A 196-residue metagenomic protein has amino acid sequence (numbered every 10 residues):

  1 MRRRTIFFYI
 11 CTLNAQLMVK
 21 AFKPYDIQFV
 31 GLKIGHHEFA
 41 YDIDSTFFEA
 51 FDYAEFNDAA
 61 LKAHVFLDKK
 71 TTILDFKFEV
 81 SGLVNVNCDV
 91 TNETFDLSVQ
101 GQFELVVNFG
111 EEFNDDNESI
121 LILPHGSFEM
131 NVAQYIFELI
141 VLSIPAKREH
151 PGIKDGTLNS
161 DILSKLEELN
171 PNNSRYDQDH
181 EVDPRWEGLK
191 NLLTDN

Functional and structural regions predicted by a protein language model:
R2-F29, G110-N196: Charge-rich, low-complexity linker and terminal segments
I6-V90: A positional/architectural concept
Y41, D96-L97, A133: Residues that recognize and position ribonucleotide moieties
Y53, D89-D96, L142, T194: Short, intrinsically disordered, mixed-charge
E79, Q100, P145: Surface loops and adjacent helix of pleckstrin homology
N85, E93-T94, W186-N191: Basic (Lys/Arg-enriched) interaction patch that binds polyanionic ligands
N87-D116: Helix-adjacent hinge/juxtasegments
